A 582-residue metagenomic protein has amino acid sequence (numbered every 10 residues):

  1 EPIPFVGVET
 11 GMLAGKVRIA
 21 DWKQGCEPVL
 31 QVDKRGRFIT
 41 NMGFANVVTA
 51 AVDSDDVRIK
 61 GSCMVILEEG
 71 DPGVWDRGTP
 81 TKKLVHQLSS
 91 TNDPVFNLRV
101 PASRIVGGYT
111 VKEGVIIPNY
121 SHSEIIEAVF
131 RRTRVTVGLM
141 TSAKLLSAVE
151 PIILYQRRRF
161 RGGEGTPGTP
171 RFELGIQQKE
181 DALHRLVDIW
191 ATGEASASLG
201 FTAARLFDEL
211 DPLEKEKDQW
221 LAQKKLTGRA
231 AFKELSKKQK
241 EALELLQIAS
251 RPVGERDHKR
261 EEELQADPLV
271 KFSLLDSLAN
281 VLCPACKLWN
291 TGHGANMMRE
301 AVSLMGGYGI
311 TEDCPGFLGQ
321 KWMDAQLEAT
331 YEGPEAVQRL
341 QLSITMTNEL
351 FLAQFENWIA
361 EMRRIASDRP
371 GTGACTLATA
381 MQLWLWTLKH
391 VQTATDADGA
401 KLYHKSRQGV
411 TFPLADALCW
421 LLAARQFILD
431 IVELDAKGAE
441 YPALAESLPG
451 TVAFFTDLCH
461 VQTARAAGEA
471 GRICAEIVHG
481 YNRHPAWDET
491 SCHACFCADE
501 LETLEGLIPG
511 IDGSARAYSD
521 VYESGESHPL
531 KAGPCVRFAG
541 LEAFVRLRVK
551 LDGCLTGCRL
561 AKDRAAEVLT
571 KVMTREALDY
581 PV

Functional and structural regions predicted by a protein language model:
E1-V29, R37-I39, T49-A51: Beta-sandwich/jelly-roll carbohydrate-recognition scaffolds of carbohydrate-active enzymes
G25-R77: A short core secondary-structure module
V32-R35, A45-V47, G73-P80, H122-L139 (+8 more regions): Glycine- and acidic
G73-I105: Flexible, small-/acidic-enriched active-site or ligand-binding loops
P94-T133, I152-Q178, L352, N357-S367 (+1 more regions): A glycine-rich, basic-preceded beta-loop-alpha segment at the flavin cofactor/substrate interface of flavin-utilizing
V135-A148, I152, T169-E173, Q178-F207 (+6 more regions): Extended, hydrophobic alpha-helical segments in both membrane/secreted and soluble proteins
E194-C286, A423-A464, G468-D488: C-terminal helix-coil-helix/basic helical segment that borders enzyme active sites and/or dimer interfaces and provides
P268-F272, Y308-C375, N482-V582: Glycine-rich phosphate/cofactor-binding loops in nucleotide/flavin-utilizing enzymes
